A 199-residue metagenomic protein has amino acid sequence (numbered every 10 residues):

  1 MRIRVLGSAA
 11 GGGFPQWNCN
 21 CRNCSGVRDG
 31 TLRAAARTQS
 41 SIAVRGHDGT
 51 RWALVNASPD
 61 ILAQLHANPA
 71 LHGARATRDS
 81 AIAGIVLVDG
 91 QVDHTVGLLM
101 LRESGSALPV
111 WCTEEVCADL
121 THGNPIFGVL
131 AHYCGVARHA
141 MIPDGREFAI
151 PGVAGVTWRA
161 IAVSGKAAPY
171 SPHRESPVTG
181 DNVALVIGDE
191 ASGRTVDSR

Functional and structural regions predicted by a protein language model:
M1-T195: Binuclear metal-dependent hydrolase catalytic cores
D197-R199: Active-site glycine- and acidic-residue-rich loops that bind and position anionic ligands or nucleotide-like cofactors
